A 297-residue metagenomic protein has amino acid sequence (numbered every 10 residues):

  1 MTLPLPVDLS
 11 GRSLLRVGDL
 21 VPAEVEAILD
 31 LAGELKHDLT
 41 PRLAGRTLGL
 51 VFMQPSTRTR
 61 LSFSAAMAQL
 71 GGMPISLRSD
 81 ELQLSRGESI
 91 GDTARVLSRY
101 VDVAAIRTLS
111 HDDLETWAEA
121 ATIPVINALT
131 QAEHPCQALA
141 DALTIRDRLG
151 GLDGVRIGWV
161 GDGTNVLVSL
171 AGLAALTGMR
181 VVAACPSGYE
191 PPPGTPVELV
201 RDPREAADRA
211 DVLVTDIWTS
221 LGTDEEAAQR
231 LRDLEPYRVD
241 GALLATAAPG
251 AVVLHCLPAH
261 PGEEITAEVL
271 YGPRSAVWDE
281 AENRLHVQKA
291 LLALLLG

Functional and structural regions predicted by a protein language model:
M1-L61, A65: Positively charged, low-complexity intrinsically disordered leader regions
L35, L43-R146, P261: Phosphate/diphosphate ligand-binding glycine-rich loop within oxidoreductases
R42-L48, D153-V155, G250: Phosphate-coordination loops involved in phosphoryl transfer and adenosine-cofactor binding
M53-A65, D147-D216: Glycine-rich phosphate/diphosphate-binding loop of Rossmann-like nucleotide-binding domains
L70, A120-T122, T177, T195-P196 (+3 more regions): Short, structured coil segments at secondary-structure junctions
G194-E268: Rossmann-like adenosine-cofactor binding region
G250-A251, C256-G297: Adenosine-phosphate binding glycine-rich loop
